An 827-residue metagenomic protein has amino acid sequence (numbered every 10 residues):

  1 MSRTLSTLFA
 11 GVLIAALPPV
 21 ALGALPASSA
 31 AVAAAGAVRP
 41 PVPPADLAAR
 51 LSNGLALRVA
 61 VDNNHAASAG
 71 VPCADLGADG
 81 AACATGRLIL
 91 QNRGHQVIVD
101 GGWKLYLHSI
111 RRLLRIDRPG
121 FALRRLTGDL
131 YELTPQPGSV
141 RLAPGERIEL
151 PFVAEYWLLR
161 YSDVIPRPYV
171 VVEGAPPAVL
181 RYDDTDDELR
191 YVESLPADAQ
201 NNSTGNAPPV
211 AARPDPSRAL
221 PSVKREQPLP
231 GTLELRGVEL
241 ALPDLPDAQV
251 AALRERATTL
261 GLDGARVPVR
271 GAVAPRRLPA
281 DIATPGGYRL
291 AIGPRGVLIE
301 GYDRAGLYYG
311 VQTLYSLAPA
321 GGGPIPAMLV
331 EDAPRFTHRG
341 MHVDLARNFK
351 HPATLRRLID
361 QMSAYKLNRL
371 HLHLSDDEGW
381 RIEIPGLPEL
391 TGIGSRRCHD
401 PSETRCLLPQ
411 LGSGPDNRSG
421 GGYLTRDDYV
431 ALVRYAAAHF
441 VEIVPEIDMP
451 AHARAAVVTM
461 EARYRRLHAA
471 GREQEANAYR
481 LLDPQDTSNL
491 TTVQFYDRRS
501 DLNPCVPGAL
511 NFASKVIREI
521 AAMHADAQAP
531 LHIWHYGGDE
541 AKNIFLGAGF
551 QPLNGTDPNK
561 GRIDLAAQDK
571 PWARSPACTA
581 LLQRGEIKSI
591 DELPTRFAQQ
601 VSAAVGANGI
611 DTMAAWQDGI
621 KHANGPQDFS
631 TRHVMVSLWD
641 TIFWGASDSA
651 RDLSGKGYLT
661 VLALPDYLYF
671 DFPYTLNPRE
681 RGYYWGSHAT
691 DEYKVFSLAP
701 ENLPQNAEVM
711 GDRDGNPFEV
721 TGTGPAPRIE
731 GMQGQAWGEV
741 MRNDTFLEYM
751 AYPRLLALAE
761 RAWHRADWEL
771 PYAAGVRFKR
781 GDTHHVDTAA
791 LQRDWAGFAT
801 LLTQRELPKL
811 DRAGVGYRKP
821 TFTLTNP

Functional and structural regions predicted by a protein language model:
S2-L22: Gram-negative bacterial Sec-dependent N-terminal signal peptides
G36-R39, V164-A305, Y309, T313 (+4 more regions): Acidic, contiguous N-terminal accessory segments
V59-D62, A67-V97: Short beta-strand elements of extracellular/lumenal beta-sandwich folds
H95-T127: Short acidic, flexible loop segments centered on an aromatic residue
R118-L158: Intrinsically disordered, low-complexity Pro/Gly/Ser/Thr-rich segments with frequent PxxP/GP/PP motifs and embedded
T284-P285, I292-D501, V506-F512, E519-I533 (+1 more regions): Feature activates predominantly on carbohydrate-active enzymes
L490-H633, T641-W644: Active-site neighborhood of glycoside hydrolase catalytic domains
T612-P827: Flexible, acidic glycine-rich loops studded with aromatic residues
